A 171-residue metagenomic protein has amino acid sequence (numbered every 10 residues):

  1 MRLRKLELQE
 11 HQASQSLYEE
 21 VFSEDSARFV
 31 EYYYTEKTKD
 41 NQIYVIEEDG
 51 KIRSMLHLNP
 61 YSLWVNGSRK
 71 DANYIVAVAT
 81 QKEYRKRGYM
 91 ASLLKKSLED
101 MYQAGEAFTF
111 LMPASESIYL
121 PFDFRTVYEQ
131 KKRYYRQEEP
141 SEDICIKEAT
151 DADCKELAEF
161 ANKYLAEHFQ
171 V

Functional and structural regions predicted by a protein language model:
L3-V78, K163-V171: A conserved beta-strand-loop-helix scaffold within acyl/acetyltransferase catalytic domains
A13, L17, K96, E156-E159: Alpha-helical elements of Rossmann-like donor-binding domains used by nucleotide-donor carbohydrate transfer enzymes
Y61-L63, E83, E116: Short coil/turn motifs at secondary-structure junctions
I75-M101: Conserved acetyl-CoA-binding loop-helix of GNAT-fold acetyltransferases
M90, S97-Q103, S115, D151-A152 (+1 more regions): Long alpha-helical, hydrophobic tracts
L98, Q103-T109, C145: Short active-site oxyanion
Q103-A107, P113-K131: Conserved active-site alpha-helix within GNAT-family acetyltransferase domains
T126-V171: Amide-forming acyltransferase catalytic core, primarily the GNAT-like/NAT-type and related acyltransferase folds
